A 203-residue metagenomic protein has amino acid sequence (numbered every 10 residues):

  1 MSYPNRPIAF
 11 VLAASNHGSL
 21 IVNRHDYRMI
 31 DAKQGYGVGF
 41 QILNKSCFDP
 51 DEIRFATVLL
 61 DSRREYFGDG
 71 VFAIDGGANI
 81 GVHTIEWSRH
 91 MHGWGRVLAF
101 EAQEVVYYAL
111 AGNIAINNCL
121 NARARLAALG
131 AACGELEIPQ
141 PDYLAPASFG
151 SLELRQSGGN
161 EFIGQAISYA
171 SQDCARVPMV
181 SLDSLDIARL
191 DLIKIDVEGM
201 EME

Functional and structural regions predicted by a protein language model:
M1-N113, N117, G164-D173: S-adenosyl-L-methionine
D26-R28, L144, D183, E201: Residues that cap or initiate secondary-structure elements
L43, G81, I85, A132 (+2 more regions): Short, electropositive, low-hydrophobicity segments enriched in small/polar residues
L43, V97, S151-Q156, Q172-A175 (+2 more regions): Short, flexible active-site loop motifs that bind/organize anionic cofactors or intermediates
G70-E86, C174, P178-E203: Active-site segment flanking the S-adenosylmethionine/decSAM binding pocket in AdoMet-dependent transferases
G95, L120-A122, A188: A structural micro-motif
E104-Y107, C133, E201: A structural helix-start
A111-V180: S-adenosyl-L-methionine
